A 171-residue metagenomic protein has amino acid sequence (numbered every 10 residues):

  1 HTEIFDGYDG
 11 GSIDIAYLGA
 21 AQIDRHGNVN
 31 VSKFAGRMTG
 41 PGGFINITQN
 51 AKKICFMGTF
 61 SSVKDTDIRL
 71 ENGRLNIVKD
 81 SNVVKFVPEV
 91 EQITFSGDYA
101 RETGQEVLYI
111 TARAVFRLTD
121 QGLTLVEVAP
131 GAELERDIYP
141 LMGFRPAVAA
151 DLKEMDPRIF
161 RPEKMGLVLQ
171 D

Functional and structural regions predicted by a protein language model:
H1-K164: Conserved phosphate- and dinucleotide-binding cores of soluble alpha/beta proteins, encompassing both enzyme active
G166-D171: Long, compositionally biased
